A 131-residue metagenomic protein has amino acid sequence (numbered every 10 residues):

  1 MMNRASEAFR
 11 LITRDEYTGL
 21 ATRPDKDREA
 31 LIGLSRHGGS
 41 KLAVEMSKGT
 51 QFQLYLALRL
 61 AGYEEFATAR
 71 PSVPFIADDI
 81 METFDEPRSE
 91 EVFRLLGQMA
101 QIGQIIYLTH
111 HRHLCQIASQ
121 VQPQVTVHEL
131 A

Functional and structural regions predicted by a protein language model:
M1-A131: Terminal ABC-like ATPase head and other globular end-domains that cap long coiled-coil arms in SMC/Rad50/SbcC-family
